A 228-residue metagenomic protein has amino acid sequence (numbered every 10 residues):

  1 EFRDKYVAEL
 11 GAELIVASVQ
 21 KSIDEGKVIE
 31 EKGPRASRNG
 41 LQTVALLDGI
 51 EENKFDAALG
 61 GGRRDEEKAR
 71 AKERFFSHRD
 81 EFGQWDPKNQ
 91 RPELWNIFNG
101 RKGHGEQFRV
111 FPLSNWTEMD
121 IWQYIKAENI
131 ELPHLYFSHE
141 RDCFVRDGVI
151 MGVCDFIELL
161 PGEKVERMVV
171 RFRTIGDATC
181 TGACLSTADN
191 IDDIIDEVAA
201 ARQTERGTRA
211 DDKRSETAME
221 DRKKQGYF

Functional and structural regions predicted by a protein language model:
E1-F228: Nucleotide-activated chemistry modules centered on ATP-dependent adenylation/adenylyltransferase
